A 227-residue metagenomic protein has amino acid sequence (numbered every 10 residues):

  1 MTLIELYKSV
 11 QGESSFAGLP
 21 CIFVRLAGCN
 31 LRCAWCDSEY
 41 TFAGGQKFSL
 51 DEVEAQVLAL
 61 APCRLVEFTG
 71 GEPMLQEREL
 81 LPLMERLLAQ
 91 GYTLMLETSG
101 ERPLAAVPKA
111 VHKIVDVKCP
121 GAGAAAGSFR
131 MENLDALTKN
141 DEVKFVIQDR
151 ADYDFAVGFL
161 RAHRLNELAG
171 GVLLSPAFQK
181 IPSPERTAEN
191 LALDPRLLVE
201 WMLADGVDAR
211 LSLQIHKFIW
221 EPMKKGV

Functional and structural regions predicted by a protein language model:
M1, P20-C21, L31-V111: Conserved Radical SAM active-site core
M1-R32: N-terminal pre-triad scaffold of radical SAM enzymes
Q11, E54-L58, R161: Generic structural signal for well-ordered alpha-helical scaffold segments
Q11-E13, L50, M84, E221: Domain-level signature for proteins that mediate thiol-based redox and metal-cofactor handling
S14-A17, A34-D37, E185-R186, M223: Short, glycine/acidic-enriched capping/hinge loops at junctions between secondary-structure elements
A27, G70, I147: Conserved residues at beta->alpha junctions
L75-V227: Conserved AdoMet/S-adenosylmethionine-binding subsite of the radical SAM
